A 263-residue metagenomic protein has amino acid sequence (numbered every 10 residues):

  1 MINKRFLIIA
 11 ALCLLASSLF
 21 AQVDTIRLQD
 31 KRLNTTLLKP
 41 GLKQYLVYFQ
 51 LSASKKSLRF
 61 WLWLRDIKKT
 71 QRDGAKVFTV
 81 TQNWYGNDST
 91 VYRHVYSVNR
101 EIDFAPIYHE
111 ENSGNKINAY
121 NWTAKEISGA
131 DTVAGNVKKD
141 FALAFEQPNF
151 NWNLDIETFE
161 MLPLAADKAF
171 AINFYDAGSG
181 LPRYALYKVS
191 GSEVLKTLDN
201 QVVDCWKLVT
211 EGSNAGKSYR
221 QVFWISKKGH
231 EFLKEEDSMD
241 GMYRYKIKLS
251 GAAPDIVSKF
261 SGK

Functional and structural regions predicted by a protein language model:
M1-I2, I8, L37, D66-K68 (+1 more regions): Short hydrophobic/aromatic-rich motifs at helix boundaries and adjacent loops
M1-T25: Bacterial Sec-dependent N-terminal signal peptides
F6, L154-E160, F170, S179 (+2 more regions): Low-complexity, compositionally biased segments
A11, E146, F150, D155 (+4 more regions): Short linear sequence elements within intrinsically disordered, low-complexity coil regions
A16, D155, F170-A171, R183 (+1 more regions): A general marker of short, structured functional hotspots
Q22-E126, F174-K263: Acidic, serine/threonine-rich low-complexity disordered tracts
E126-A171: Surface-exposed beta-loop interaction hotspot
